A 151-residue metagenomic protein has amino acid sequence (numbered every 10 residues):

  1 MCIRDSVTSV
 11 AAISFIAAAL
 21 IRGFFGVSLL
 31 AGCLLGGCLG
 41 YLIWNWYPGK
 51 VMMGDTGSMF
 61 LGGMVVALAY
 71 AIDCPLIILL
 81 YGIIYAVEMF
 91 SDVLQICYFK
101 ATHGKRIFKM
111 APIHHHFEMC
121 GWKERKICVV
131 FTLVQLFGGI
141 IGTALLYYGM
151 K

Functional and structural regions predicted by a protein language model:
M1: Nucleotide/phosphate-binding catalytic cleft detector across ATP-hydrolyzing and phosphate-transferring enzymes
R4-K151: Alpha-helical transmembrane segments
